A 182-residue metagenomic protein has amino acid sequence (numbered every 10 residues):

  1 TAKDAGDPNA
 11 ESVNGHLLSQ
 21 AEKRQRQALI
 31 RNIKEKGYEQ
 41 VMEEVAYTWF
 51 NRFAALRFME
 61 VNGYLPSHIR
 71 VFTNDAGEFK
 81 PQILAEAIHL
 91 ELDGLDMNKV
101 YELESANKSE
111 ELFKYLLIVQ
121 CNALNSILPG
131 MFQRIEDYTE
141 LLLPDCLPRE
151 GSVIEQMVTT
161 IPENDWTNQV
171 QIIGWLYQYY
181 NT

Functional and structural regions predicted by a protein language model:
T1-T182: Preference for the N-terminal adenyl/adenosyl cofactor-binding alpha/beta module
